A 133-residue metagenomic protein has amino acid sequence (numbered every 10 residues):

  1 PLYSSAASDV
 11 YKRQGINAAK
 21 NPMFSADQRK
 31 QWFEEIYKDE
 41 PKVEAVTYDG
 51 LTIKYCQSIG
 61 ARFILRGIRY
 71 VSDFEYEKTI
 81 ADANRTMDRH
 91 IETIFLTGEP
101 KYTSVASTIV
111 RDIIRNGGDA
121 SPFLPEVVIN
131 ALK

Functional and structural regions predicted by a protein language model:
P1-A7, Y11: Single conserved hydrophobic/aromatic residue that forms the stacking wall/gate of nucleotide- or nucleobase-binding
K12-I16: Short internal beta-strands
A18-R29: A short secondary-structure junction motif
D27-K30, V43, T47-K133: Classical nucleotidyltransferase
F33: Divalent metal-coordination and catalytic microenvironments
I36-E40: Short, conserved SAM-binding/catalytic segment of Class I S-adenosyl-L-methionine-dependent methyltransferases
